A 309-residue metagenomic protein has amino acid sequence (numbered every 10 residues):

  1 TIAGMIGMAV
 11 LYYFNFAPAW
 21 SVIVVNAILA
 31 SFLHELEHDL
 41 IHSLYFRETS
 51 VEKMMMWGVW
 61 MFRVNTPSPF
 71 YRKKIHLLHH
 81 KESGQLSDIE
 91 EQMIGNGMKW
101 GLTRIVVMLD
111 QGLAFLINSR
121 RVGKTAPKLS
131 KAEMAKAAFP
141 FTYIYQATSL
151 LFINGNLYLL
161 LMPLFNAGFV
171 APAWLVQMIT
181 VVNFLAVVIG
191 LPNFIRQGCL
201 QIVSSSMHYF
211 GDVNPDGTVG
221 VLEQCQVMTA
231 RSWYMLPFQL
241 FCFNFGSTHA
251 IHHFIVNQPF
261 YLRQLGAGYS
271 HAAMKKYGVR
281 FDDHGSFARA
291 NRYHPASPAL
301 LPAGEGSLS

Functional and structural regions predicted by a protein language model:
T1-F32, L36-E37, I41, K53 (+2 more regions): Non-catalytic, topology-defining segments of multipass membrane proteins
A27-L36, S205, F245-A250: Short alpha-helical catalytic segment bearing the HExxH-like zincin motif of zinc-dependent metalloproteases
H38-F46, I202-H208: A cytosolic-side transmembrane-helix exit/cap motif
I41-H42, G211, I251, I255-V256: Short active-site segment of divalent metal-dependent hydrolases/proteases that encodes the spacing between
Y45-V64, I89-W100, G217-M235: Juxtamembrane helix-capping/reentrant segments at transmembrane boundaries
H76, H208, H252: Divalent metal-coordination and catalytic microenvironments
G112-L116, Q197-N214: Transmembrane alpha-helix/helix-exit interface in multi-pass inner-membrane proteins
L236-G246: Long helical/loop segments within the catalytic core of UDP-sugar-dependent glycosyltransferases, especially the large
